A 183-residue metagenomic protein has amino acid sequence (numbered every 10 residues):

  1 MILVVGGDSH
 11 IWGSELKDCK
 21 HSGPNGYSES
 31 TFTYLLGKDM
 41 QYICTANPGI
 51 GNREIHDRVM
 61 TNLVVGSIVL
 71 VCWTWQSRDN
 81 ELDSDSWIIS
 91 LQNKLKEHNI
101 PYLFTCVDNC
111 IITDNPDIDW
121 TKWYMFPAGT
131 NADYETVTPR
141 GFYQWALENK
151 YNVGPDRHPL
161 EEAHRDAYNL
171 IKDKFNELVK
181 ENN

Functional and structural regions predicted by a protein language model:
M1-P48, L160, R165-N169: Serine-esterase "nucleophile elbow" of acetyl-processing enzymes
D18-H21, R58-V59, I118: Short, glycine/charged-enriched secondary-structure capping and boundary segments
N25, N52, S84-D85: A conditional alpha-helix N-cap/helix-loop micro-motif detector
T31, E54, S86-S90: Short, well-structured alpha-helical interface segments that form or flank functional binding sites
P48-M60: Structural motif
M60-N183: Alpha-helical cap/lid subdomain in secreted, periplasmic, or secretory-pathway luminal O-acyl-processing enzymes
